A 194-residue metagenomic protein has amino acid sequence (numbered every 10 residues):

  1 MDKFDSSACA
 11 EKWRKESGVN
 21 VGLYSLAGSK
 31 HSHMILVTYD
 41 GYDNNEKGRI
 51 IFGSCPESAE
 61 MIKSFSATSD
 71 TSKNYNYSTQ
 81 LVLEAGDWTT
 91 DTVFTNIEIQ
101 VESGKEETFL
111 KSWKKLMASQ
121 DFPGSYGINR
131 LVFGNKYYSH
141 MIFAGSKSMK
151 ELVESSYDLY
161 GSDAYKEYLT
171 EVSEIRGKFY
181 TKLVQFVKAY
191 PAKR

Functional and structural regions predicted by a protein language model:
M1-R194: Short S/T/G/P-rich N-terminal loop/turn motif that feeds into the first structured element of a domain
